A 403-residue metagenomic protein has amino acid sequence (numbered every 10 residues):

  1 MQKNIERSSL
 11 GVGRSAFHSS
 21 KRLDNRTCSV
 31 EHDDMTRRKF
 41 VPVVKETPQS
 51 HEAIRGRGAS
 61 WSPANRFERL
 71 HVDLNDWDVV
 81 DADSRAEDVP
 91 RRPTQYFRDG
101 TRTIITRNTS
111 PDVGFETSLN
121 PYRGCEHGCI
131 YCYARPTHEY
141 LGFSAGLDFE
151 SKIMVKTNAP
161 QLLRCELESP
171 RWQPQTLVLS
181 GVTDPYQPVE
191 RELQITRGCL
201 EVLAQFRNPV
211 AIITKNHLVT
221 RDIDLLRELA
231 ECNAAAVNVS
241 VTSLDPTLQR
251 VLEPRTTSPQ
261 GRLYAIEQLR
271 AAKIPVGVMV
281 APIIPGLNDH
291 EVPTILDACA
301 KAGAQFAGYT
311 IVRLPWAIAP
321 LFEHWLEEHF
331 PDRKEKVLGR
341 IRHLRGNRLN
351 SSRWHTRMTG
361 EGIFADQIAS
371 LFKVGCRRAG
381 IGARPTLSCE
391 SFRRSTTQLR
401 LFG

Functional and structural regions predicted by a protein language model:
Q2-T117: Flexible, acidic/Gly-rich N-terminal and inter-domain linker regions that tether and position cofactor-handling modules
E87-R123, I130-N238, T242-R250, S258-A271: Conserved Radical SAM active-site core
L193, R227-V241, N288-Q305, D366-S370: Short, electropositive alpha-helical surface patch
L229-E231, R255-T256, I295-D297, H324-E328: Short, hinge-like loop/turn segments at secondary-structure boundaries
T247-E253, P282-H290, F306-G362, S391-R393: Flexible glycine/acidic-rich beta-alpha junction loops that bind and position SAM and/or redox cofactors in anaerobic
Q260-I318, R340-L344, V374-R378: Conserved C-terminal portion of the radical SAM core fold that forms the substrate/S-adenosylmethionine-binding
S352-S370, C376-I381: C-terminal alpha-helical cap/extension of soluble enzyme domains
T386-G403: Short, amphipathic C-terminal "tail helix"
